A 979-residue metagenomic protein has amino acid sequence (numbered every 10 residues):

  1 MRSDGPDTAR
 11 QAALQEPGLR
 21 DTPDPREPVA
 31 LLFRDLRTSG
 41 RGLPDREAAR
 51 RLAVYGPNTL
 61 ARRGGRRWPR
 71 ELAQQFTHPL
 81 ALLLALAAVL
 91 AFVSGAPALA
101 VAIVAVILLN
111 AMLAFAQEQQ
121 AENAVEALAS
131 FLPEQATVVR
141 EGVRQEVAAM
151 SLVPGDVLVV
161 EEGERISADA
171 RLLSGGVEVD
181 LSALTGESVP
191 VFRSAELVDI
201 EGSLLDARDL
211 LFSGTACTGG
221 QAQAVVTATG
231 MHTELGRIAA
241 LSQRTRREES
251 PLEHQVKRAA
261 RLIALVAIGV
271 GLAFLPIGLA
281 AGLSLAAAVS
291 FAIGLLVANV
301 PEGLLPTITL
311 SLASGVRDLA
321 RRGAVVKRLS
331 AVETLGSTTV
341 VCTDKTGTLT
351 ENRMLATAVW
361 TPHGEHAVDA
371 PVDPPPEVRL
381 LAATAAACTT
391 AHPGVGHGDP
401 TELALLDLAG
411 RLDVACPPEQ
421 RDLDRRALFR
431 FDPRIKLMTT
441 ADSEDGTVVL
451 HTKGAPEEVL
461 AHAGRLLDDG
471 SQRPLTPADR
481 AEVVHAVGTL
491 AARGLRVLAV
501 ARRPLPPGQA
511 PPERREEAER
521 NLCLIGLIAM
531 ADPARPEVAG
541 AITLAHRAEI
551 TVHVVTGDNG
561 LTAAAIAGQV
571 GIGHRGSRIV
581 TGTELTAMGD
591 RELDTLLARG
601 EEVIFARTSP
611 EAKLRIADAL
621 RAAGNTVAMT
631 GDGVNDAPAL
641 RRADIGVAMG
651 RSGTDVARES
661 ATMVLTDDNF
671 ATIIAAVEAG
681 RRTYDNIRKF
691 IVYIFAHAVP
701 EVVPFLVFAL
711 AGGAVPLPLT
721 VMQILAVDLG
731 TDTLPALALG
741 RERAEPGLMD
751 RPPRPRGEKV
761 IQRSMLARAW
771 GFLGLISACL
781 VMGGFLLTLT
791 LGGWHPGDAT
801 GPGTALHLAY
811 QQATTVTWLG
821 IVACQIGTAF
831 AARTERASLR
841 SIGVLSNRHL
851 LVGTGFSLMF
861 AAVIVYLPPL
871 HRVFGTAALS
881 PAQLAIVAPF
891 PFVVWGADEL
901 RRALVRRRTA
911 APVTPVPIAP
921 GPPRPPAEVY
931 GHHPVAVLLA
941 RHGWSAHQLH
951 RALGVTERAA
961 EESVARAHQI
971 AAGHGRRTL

Functional and structural regions predicted by a protein language model:
M1-D750, I761, W818, E835-P917: Conserved cytosolic headpiece of P-type ATPases
V226, E928, R958-T978: Short, solvent-exposed alpha-helical "recognition" segments
T731, T814-A829: Generic alpha-helical transmembrane segments
G757-L775, L806-V816: Membrane-water interface at loop-to-transmembrane-helix junctions
M782-D798, Y866-L870: Membrane-helix interface motif
P920-H933, H974: Short, Lys/Arg-enriched anionic-surface-contact patches
E928-W944: Short, amphipathic alpha-helical "recognition" segments used to contact nucleic acids or chromatin
L949-H950: Short alpha-helical "recognition helix" segments of helix-turn-helix
